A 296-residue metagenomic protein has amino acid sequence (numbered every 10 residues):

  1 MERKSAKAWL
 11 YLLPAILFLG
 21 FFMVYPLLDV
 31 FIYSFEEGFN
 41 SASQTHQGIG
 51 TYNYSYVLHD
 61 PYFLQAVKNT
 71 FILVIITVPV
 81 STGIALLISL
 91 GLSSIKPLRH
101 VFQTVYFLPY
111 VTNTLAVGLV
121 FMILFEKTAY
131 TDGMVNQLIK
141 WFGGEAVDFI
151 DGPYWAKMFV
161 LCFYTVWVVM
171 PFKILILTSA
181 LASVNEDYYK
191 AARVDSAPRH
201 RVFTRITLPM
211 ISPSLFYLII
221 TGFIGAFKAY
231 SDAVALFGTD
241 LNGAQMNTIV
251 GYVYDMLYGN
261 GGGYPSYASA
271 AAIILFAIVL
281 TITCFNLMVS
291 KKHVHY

Functional and structural regions predicted by a protein language model:
R3-Y296: A structural signal for multi-pass alpha-helical bundles of membrane permease subunits that mediate small-molecule
